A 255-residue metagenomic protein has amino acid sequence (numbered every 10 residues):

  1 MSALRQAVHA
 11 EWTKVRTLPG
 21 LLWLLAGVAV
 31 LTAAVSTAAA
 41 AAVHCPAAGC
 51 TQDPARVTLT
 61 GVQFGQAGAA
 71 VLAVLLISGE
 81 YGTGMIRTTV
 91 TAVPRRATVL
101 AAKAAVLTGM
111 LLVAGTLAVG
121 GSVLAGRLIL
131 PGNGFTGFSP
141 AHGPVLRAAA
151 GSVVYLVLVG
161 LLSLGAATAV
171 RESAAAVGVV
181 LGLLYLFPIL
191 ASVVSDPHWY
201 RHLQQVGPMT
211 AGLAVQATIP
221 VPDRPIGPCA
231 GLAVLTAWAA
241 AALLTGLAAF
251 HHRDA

Functional and structural regions predicted by a protein language model:
S2, Q6, L21-V74, L100-A169 (+3 more regions): Secretory targeting signals
L4-R16: A short amphipathic helical element positioned immediately N-terminal to and/or at the very start of a transmembrane
K14, S78, T89-T91, S163 (+1 more regions): Helix-capping/transition residues at the boundaries of transmembrane alpha-helices and the short helical linkers
G20, R95-A97, E172-A176: Membrane-helix interface segments
A42-A47, Y81, M85, A125 (+6 more regions): Membrane-interfacial segments
A73-A92, R96-A97, A104: Transmembrane helix boundary and interhelical loop/hinge segments in multi-pass membrane proteins
S173-M209: Transmembrane helix segments
A233-A255: Junction motif at the cytosolic side of a transmembrane helix
